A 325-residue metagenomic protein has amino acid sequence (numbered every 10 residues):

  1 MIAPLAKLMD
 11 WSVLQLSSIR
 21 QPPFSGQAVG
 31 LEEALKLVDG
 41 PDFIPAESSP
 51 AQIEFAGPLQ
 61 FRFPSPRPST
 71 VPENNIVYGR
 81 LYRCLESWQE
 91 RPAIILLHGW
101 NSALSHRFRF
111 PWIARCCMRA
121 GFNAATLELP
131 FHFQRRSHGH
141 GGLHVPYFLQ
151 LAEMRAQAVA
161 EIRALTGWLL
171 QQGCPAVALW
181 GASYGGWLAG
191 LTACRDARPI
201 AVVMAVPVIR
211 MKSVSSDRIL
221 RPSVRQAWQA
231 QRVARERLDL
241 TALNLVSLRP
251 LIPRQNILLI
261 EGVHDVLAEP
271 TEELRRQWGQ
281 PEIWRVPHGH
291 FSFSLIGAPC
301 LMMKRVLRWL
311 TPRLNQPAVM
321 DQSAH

Functional and structural regions predicted by a protein language model:
M1-P66, A120, D321-H325: N-terminal targeting or regulatory segments adjacent to alpha/beta-hydrolase or S9 domains
E90-G99: Short beta-strand element of the alpha/beta-hydrolase
H98-A156: Cap/lid segment of the alpha/beta-hydrolase catalytic domain
V159-P175: Conserved acidic catalytic loop of the alpha/beta-hydrolase fold
W180-A189: Gly/Ala-rich beta-loop-alpha elbow adjacent to hydrolase catalytic centers
G190-E236, R285: Hydrolase active-site cap/lid region
S216-R276: The feature captures the conserved acid-bearing segment of alpha/beta-hydrolase catalytic domains
G289-C300: Catalytic histidine-centered segment of alpha/beta-hydrolase-like enzymes
